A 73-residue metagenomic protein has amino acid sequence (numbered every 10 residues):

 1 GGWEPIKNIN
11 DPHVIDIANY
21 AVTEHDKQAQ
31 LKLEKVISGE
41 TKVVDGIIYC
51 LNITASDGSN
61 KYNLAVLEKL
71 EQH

Functional and structural regions predicted by a protein language model:
G1-H73: N- and C-terminal low-complexity/disordered segments
